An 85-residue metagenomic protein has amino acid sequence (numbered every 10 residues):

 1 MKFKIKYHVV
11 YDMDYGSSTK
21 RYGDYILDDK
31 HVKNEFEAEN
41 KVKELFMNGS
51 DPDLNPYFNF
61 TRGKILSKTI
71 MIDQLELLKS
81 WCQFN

Functional and structural regions predicted by a protein language model:
M1-F3, K64: Residues at beta-strand starts and edge strands
F3-Y11: A short beta-strand micro-motif
V9, A38, V42-L45: Short low-polarity hydrophobic stretches
D12-D24, L54-Y57: Acidic Ser/Thr/Pro-rich low-complexity disordered segments that often serve as glycosylated linkers/stalks around
Y15-S17, H31, L45: Flexible coil/linker segments and helix-coil junctions enriched in charged and small residues
T19-F36: A short, exposed loop/beta-hairpin motif centered on an aromatic-Gly-Thr core
E35-E39, Q74: Short amphipathic alpha-helical segments that mediate assembly, nucleic-acid/protein binding, or membrane association
E44-N85: Short, mixed-charge low-complexity intrinsically disordered segments
